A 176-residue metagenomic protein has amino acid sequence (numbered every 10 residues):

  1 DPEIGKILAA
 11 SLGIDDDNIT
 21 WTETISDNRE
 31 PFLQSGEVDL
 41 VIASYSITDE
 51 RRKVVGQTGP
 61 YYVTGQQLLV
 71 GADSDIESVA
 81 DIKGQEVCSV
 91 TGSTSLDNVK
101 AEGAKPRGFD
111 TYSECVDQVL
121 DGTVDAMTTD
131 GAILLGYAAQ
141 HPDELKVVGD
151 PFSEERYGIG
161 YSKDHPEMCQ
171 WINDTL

Functional and structural regions predicted by a protein language model:
D1-G13: Short, polar/charged alpha-helical segment
P2-E3, D27, S89-S93, D110-S113 (+2 more regions): Soluble non-cytosolic domains of exported or imported proteins
K6, N18-D81: Acidic, polar ligand-binding/catalytic clefts
L8, L33-Q34, I82, V119-L120 (+2 more regions): Hydrophobic residues within well-ordered alpha-helices
I19-P31, S74, T91-S93, R107-D121 (+1 more regions): Short helix-initiation/N-cap motifs at beta->coil->alpha
A43-K53, N98, L120-E154: A ligand-binding cleft/hinge motif common to bilobed small-molecule-binding domains
Y62-V70, G131, L135-L176: Periplasmic-binding protein-like
V79-G92, L96: Short loop->beta-strand "edge-of-pocket" segments that line small-molecule binding or catalytic clefts across diverse
